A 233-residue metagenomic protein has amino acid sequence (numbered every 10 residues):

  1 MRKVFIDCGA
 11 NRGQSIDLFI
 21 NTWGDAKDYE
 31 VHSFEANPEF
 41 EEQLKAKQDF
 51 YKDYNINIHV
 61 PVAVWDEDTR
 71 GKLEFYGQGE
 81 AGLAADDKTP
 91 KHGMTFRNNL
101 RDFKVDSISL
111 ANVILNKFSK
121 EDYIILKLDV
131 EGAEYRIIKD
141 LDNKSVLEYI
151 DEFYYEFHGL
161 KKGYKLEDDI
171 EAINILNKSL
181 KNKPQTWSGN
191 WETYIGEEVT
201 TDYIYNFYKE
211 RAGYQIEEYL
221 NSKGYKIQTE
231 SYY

Functional and structural regions predicted by a protein language model:
M1-Y233: Phosphate/nucleotide-binding beta-alpha loop and adjacent structural elements of enzyme active sites
